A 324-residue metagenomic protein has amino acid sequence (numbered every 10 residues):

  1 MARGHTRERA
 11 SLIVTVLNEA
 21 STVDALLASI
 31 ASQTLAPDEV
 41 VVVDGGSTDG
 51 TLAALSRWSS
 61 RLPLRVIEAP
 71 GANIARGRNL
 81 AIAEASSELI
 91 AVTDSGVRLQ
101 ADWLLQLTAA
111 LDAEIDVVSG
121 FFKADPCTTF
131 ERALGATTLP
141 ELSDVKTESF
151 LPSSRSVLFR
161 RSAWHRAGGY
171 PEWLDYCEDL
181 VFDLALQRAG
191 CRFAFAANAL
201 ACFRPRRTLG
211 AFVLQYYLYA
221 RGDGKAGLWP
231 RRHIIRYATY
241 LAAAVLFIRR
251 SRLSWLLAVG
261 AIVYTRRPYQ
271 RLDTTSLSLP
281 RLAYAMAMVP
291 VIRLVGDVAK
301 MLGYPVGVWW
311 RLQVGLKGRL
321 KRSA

Functional and structural regions predicted by a protein language model:
M1-S29: N-proximal low-complexity "stem/linker" segments adjacent to membrane-targeting elements
A28-P37: Short, acidic, metal-binding catalytic loop of nucleotide-sugar glycosyltransferases
D44-A53, V97: A conserved acidic beta->alpha catalytic loop
A69-A85: Glycine-rich, basic loop-to-helix element that forms the pyrophosphate-binding segment of sugar-nucleotide handling
I90: Short aromatic/hydrophobic "clamp" motif used to bind/position activated sugar donors
D102-E131: Conserved donor NDP-sugar-binding/catalytic core segment of glycosyltransferases
A124-P126, P140-S162, D175, V181 (+2 more regions): A recurrent flexible, glycine/aromatic-enriched loop bordering the glycosyltransferase active site that acts as
P171-P230: Catalytic donor/gating beta->alpha subdomain of glycosyltransferases that bind UDP-sugars
